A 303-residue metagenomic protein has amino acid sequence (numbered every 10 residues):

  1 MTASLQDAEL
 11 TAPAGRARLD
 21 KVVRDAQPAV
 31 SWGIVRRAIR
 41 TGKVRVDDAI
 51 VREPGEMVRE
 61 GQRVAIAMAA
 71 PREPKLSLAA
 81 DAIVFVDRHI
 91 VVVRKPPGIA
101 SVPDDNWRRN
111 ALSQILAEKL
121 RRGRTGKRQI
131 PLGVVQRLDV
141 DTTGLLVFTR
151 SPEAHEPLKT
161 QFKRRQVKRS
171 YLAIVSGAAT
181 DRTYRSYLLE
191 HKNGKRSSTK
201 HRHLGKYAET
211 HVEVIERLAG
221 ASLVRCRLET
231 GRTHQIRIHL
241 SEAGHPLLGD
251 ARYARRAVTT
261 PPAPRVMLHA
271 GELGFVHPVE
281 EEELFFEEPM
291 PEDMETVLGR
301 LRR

Functional and structural regions predicted by a protein language model:
M1-K195, E209, E292-R302: RNA pseudouridine synthases
M1-R37, R202-E209, A219, E229-T230 (+1 more regions): Pseudouridine synthases involved in rRNA/tRNA modification
D48-E53, G220-L223, T259: Short alpha-helix capping/helix-loop boundary micro-motifs
E53-M57, R225, R265: Short, surface-exposed secondary-structure edge patches
V91, V224-R227: Short, well-ordered beta-strand segments enriched in hydrophobic/aromatic residues
R121, V140, T180, N193 (+4 more regions): Short, conserved beta-turn/loop elements at beta-strand boundaries and strand-helix junctions
V212: Long C-terminal interaction/binding lobes of large macromolecular proteins
